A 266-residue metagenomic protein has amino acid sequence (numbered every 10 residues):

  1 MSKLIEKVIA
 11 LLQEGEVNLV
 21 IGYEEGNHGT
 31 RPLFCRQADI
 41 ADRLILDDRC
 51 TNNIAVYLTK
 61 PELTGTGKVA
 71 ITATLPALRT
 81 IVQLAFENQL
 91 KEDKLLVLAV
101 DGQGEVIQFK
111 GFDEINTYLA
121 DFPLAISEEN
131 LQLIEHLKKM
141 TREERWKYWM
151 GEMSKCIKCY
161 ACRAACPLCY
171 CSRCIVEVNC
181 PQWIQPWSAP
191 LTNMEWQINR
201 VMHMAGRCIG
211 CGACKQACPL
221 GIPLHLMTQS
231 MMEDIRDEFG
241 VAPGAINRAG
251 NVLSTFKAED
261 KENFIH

Functional and structural regions predicted by a protein language model:
M1-K155, P167: Iron-sulfur-associated redox domains of electron-transfer enzymes in respiratory and anaerobic energy metabolism
N27-F34, F109, A161, I175 (+2 more regions): Aromatic-enriched hydrophobic runs in primary sequence
A77, C162, P223-L224: Helix N-cap / loop-to-helix initiation motif
R79, A164, Q216: Short alpha-helical basic/polar micro-motif
L133-M153, C171-H266: Ferredoxin-type iron-sulfur electron-transfer modules in oxidoreductases and energy-metabolism complexes
S154-C174: Extended mid-to-C-terminal alpha-helical interaction segments
